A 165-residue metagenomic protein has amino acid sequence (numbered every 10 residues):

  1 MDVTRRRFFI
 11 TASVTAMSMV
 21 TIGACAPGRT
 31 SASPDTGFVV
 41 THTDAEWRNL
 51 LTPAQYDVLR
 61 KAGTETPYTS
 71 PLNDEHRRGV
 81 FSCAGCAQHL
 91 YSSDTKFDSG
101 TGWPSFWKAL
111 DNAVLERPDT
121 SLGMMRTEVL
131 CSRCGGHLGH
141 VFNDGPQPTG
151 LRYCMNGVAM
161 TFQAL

Functional and structural regions predicted by a protein language model:
M1-V20: N-terminal secretory signal peptides and thylakoid transit peptides that target proteins across membranes
A24-V58, T66: C-terminal segment of N-terminal export signals and the immediately downstream linker at the start of the mature
L59-H76: N-terminal post-signal-peptidase region of extra-cytosolic proteins
D74-S105: Mid-length scaffold segments of soluble, non-membrane domains
V80, E128, L151: Residues immediately within or flanking Cys/His clusters that coordinate Zn2+ in small zinc-binding modules
C83, C131-C134: Short cysteine-rich clusters marking metal-coordination/redox-active sites
A87, G135, M155-V158: Cys/His-coordinated zinc-binding microdomains
S92-S93, H140-V141, Q163: Short, non-ligating residues that shape and space the ligands of small metal-coordination modules and catalytic
